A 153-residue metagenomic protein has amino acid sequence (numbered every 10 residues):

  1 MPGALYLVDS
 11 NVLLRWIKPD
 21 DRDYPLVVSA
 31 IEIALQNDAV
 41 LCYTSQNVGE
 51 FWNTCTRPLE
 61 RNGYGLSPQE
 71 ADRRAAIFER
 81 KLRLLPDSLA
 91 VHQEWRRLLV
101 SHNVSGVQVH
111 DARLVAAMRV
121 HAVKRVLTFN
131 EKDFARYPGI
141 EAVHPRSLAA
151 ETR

Functional and structural regions predicted by a protein language model:
M1-L5, A112-R153: Acidic, PIN/NYN-like endoribonuclease modules and their adjacent C-terminal/linker elements
M1-Y43, P58-Q69, A149-R153: Short, well-structured N-terminal submotif of metal-dependent ribonuclease cores
N11-V12, Q46, R113, K132: Alpha-helix/helix-capping structural signal
C42-S45, T128: Short beta-strand segments at enzyme active-site cores
T54-P86: Helix-adjacent hinge/juxtasegments
R74-H92, R96, N103, F134-R153: Short acidic, glycine/proline-enriched helix-loop-strand junctions
R83-F129: Active-site neighborhoods of divalent-metal-dependent phosphate/nucleic-acid chemistry enzymes
